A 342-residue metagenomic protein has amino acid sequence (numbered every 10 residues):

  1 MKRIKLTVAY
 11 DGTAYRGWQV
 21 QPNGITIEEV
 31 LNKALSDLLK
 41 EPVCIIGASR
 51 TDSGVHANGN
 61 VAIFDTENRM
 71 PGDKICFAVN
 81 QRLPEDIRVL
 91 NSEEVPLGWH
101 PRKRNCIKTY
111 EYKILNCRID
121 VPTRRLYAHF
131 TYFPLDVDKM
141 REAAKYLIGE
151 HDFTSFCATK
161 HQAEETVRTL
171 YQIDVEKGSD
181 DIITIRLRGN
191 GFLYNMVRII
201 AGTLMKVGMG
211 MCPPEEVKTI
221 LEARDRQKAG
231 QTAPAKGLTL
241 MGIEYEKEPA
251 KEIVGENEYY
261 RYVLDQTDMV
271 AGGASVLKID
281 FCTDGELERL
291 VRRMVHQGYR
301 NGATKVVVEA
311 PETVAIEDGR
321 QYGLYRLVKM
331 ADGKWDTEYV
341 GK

Functional and structural regions predicted by a protein language model:
M1-K251: Structured-RNA-binding interfaces characteristic of tRNA pseudouridine synthases
Q19, N68, G189, D268 (+2 more regions): Structured beta->alpha junctions
I119-T123, V137, I185, T283 (+3 more regions): Short, structured coil/loop segments at alpha-helix boundaries
T159-Q162, Y262, H296-G298, G341: N-terminal processing/targeting junctions
R188-F192, K278-C282, Y339-K342: Secondary-structure transition/turn motif
G230, D265, L277, R289-R292 (+1 more regions): A detector of low-complexity, intrinsically disordered, Ser/Thr/Gly/Pro/Ala-rich segments
V254-Y259, V263-M269, G273, V307-K342: Terminal substrate-recognition subdomain of acyl/acetyltransferases
G272-G323: Acyl-donor binding region in acyl/amide transferases
